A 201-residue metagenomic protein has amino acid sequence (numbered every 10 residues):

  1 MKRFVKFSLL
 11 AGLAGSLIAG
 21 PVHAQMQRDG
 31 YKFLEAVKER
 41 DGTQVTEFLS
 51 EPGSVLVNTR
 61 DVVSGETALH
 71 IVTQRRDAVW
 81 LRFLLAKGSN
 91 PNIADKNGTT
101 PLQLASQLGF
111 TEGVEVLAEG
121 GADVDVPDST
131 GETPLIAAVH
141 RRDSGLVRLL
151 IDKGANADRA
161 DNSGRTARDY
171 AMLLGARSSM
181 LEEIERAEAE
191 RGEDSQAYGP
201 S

Functional and structural regions predicted by a protein language model:
K2, H23-F33, K153, N162-R165 (+1 more regions): Ankyrin-repeat-protein effector appendages
Q25-A68: N-terminal segments that cap or nucleate solenoid repeat domains
D29, S64-G65, G98, G131 (+1 more regions): Start-of-repeat signature of ankyrin repeats
E35-D41, I71-D77, L104-F110, A137-D143 (+1 more regions): Ankyrin repeat A-helix N-terminal signature
D41-L49, D77-L85, F110-A118, D143-I151 (+1 more regions): Ankyrin repeat structural motif
V55-V57, P91, V124, A157: Ankyrin-repeat inter-repeat connecting loop/turn
N58-V62, A94, P127, A160: Ankyrin-repeat boundary/linker signal
T73-Q74, A78-R82, A86-K87, I93-D125: Alpha-helical adaptor scaffolds
